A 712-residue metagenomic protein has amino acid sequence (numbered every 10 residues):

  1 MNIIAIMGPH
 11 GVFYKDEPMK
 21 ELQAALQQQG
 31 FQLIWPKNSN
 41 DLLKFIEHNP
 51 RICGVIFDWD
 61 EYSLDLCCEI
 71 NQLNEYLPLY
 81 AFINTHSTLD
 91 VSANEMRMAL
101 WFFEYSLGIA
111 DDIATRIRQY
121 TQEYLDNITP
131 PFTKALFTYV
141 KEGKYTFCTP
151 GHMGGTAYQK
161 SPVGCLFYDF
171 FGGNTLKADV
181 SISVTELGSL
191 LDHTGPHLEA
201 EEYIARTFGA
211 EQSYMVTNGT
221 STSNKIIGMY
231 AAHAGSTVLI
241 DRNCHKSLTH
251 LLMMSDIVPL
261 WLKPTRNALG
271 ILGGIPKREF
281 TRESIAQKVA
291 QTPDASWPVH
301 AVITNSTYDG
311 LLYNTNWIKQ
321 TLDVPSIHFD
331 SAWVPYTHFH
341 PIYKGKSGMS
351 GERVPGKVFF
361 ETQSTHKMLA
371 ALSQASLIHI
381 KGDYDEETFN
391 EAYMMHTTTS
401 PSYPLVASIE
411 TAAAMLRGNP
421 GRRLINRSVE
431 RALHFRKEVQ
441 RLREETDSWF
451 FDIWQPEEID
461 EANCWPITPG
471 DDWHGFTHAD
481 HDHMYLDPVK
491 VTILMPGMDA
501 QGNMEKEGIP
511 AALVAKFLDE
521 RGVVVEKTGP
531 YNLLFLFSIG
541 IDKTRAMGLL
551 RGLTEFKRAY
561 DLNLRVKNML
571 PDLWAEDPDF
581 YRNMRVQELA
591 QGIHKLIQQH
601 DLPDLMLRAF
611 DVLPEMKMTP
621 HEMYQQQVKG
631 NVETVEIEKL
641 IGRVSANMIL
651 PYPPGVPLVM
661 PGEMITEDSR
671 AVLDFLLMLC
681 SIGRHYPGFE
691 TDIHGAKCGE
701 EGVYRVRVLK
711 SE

Functional and structural regions predicted by a protein language model:
M1-I3: Extreme N-terminal starter segment of soluble prokaryotic enzymes
I6, I34-W35, L79-I83, V238: Short, hydrophobic beta-strand segments that form beta-sheet elements in well-ordered domains
M7-G11: Conserved acidic carboxylate
F13-G30, K37-F57, C67-Q72, Y76-L77 (+4 more regions): Non-catalytic terminal extensions of PLP-dependent enzymes
P36-S39, L43-F45, D58, D65-C68 (+2 more regions): Conserved PLP-enzyme active-site core in the AAT-like
S63, G209-E211, H233-A234, S255 (+11 more regions): Short, well-ordered loop/turn elements at secondary-structure boundaries
N174-T222, S711: Conserved N-terminal alpha-helix of the aminotransferase class I/II PLP-enzyme fold
V216, D241, L262, I303-T304 (+6 more regions): Generic beta-strand/beta-sheet core signal
